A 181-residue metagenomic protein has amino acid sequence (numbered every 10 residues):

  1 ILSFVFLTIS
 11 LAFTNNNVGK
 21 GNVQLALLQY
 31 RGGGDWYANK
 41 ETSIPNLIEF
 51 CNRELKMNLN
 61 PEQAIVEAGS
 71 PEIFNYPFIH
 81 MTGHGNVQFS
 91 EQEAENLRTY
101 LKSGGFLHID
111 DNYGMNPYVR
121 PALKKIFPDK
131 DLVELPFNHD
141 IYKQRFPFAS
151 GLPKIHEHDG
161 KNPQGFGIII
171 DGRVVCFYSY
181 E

Functional and structural regions predicted by a protein language model:
I1-S10: Bacterial N-terminal signal peptides
F13-F78, T82-G85: Aromatic-Pro/Gly-enriched surface loop or interdomain linker that acts as a lid/target-recognition segment
N16-G21, P71-N75, L101-K102, K161 (+1 more regions): Extracellular/periplasmic catalytic domains that process cell-envelope and extracellular macromolecules
L25, F78-P117: Short alpha-beta junction capping motif
G32-G33, N116-E181: An acidic, glycine-rich "communication" segment
T42-N46, F50, Q92, N96 (+2 more regions): Extracytoplasmic/secreted proteins, especially bacterial periplasmic and envelope-associated proteins
L47-N58, T82, T99-S103, A122-K130: Structured segments of extracytoplasmic/periplasmic soluble domains in secreted or envelope-associated proteins
M57-E67, I109-N112, K130-F137: Surface-exposed patches in mature extracellular/periplasmic domains of secreted proteins
